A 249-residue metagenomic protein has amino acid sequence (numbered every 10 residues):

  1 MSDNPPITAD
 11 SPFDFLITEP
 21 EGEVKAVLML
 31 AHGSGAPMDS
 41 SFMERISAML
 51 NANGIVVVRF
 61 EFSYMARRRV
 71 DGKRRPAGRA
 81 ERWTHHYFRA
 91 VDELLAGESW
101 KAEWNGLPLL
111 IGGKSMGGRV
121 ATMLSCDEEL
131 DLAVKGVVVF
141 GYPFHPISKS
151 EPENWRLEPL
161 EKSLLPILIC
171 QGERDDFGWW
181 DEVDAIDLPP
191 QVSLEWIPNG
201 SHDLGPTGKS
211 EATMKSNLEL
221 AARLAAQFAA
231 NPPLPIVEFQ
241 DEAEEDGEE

Functional and structural regions predicted by a protein language model:
N4-L107, S201, P206-T207: Serine-hydrolase catalytic machinery in alpha/beta-hydrolase-like enzymes
P108-G113, F140: Short beta-strand immediately N-terminal to the catalytic nucleophile in serine-hydrolase-like folds
G113-G117, A121: Gly/Ala-rich beta-loop-alpha elbow adjacent to hydrolase catalytic centers
V120-L124, S148: Hydrolases whose catalytic domains are alpha/beta-hydrolase-1, hotdog thioesterase, or metallo-beta-lactamase-like
D131-F144: A conserved short beta-strand
K162-S163, I169-Q171: Short beta-strand/loop motif that positions the catalytic acidic residue of the alpha/beta-hydrolase fold
D176-D181: Conserved alpha/beta-hydrolase "acid-adjacent" motif
D184, P189-E249: C-terminal catalytic histidine-bearing segment of alpha/beta-hydrolase fold enzymes
